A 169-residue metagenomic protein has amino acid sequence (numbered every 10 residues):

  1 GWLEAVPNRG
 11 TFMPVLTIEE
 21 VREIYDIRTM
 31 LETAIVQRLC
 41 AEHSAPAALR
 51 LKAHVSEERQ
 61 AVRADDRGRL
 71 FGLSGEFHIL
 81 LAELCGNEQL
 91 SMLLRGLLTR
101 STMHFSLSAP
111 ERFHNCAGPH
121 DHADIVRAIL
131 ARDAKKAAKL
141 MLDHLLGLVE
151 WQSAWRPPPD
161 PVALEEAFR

Functional and structural regions predicted by a protein language model:
G1-A41, P46, S153-R169: Short linear motifs at protein or domain termini
G1-E4, L97-T99, F113-C116: Mobile beta-alpha loop/short-helix "lid" or hinge segments that flank ligand
E19-E20, I24, R28, V36 (+3 more regions): Conserved amphipathic alpha-helical segments that form helical-bundle/coiled-coil interaction surfaces
D65, R112-F113: Short acidic, glycine/proline-enriched loop segments that cap or flank alpha-helices
A109: A small-molecule sensor/coupling module
F113-R169: C-terminal regulatory/effector modules of DNA-binding transcriptional regulators
